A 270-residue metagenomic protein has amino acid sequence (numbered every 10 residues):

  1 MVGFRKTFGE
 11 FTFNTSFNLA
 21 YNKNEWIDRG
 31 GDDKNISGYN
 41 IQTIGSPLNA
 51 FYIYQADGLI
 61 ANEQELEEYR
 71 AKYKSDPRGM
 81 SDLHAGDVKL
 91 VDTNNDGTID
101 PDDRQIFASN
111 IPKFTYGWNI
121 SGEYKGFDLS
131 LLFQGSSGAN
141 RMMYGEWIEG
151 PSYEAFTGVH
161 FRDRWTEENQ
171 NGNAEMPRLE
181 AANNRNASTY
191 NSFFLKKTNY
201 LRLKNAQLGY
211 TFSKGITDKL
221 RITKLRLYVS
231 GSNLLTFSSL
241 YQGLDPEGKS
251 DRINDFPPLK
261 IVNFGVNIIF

Functional and structural regions predicted by a protein language model:
G3-S109: Conserved small-residue
K6, L19-E25, Y124-G126, G135-A139 (+4 more regions): Transmembrane beta-strands of outer-membrane beta-barrel pores
E10, G126-L129, G215-I216: Repeated loop/turn-to-beta-strand initiation elements of outer-membrane beta-barrel proteins
F11, P112-Y116, N199-K204, P258-V262: Residues that define the transmembrane beta-barrel architecture of outer-membrane proteins
N14, E25-Q42, G138-E167, F237-L244: Outer-membrane beta-barrel and related beta-rich outer-membrane complex signature in Gram-negative bacteria
T15-F17, L131, L227-V229, V266: Membrane-embedded beta-strand positions of outer-membrane beta-barrel proteins
S37-Q64, R164-N171, S188-N191, L234-F270: C-terminal beta-signal and terminal closure region of outer-membrane beta-barrel proteins
S136-R226, G231: Extracytoplasmic gating/loop element in the C-terminal half of outer-membrane beta-barrel translocons and assembly
